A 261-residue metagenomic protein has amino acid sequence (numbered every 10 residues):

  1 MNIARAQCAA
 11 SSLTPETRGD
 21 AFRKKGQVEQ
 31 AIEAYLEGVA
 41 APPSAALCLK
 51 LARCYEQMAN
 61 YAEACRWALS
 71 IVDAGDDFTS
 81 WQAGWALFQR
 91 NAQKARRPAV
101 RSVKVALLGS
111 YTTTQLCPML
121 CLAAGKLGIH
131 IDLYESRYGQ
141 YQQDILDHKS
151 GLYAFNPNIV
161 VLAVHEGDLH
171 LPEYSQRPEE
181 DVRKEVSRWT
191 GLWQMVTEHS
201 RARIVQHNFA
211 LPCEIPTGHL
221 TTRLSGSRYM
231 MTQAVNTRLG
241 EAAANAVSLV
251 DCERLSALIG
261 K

Functional and structural regions predicted by a protein language model:
A6, A10-S11, T17-D20, E37-S44 (+6 more regions): Alpha-helical cap/lid subdomain in secreted, periplasmic, or secretory-pathway luminal O-acyl-processing enzymes
P43-C48, D73-W85: Boundary/linker segments of alpha-helical solenoid repeat arrays
W85-R96: A short, compositionally biased domain-edge/stem linker segment
L107-L108, H207: Short hydrophobic segments within beta-strands
Q115-C117: Short helix/loop capping segments that flank catalytic or ligand/cofactor-binding pockets
